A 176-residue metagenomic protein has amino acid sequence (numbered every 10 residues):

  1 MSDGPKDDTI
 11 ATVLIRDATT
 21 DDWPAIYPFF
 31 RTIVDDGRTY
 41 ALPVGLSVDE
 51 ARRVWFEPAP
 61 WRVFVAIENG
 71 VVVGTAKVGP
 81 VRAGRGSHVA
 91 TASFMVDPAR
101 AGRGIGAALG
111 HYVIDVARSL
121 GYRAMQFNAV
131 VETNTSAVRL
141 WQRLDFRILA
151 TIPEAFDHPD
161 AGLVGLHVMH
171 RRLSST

Functional and structural regions predicted by a protein language model:
S2-A11, F94-M95, A129, I152 (+1 more regions): Terminal substrate-recognition subdomain of acyl/acetyltransferases
V13-I26: A short beta-loop-alpha structural element at the N-terminal edge of CoA-dependent acyl/N-acetyltransferase catalytic
D17, T39-A99, G110-Y112, V116 (+1 more regions): Acetyl-CoA-dependent GNAT
I26-F30, V34, V48-A51: Hydrophobic alpha-helical core bundles mediating ligand binding, dimerization, or RNAP-core interactions
A101, F127-A137, A155-D157: Conserved beta-strand-loop-alpha-helix junction that forms the acyl-donor binding cleft
G102-A117, R139-R143: Conserved acetyl-CoA-binding loop-helix of GNAT-fold acetyltransferases
A117-V130: Conserved GNAT acetyl-CoA-binding A-motif
Q142-I152: Conserved acetyl-CoA-binding loop of GNAT-fold acetyltransferases
